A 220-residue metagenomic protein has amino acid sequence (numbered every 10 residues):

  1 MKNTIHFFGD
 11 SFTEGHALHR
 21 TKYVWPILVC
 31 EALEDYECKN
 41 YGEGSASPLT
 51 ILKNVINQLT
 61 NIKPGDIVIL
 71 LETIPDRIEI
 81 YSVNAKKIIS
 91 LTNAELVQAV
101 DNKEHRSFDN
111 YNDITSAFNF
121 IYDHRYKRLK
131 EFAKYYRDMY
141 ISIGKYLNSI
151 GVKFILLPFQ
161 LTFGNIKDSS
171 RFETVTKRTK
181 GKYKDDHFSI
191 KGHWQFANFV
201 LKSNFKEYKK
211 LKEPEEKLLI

Functional and structural regions predicted by a protein language model:
M1-T50, N54, T60-N61, Q195 (+1 more regions): Serine-esterase "nucleophile elbow" of acetyl-processing enzymes
I56-I220: Alpha-helical cap/lid subdomain in secreted, periplasmic, or secretory-pathway luminal O-acyl-processing enzymes
